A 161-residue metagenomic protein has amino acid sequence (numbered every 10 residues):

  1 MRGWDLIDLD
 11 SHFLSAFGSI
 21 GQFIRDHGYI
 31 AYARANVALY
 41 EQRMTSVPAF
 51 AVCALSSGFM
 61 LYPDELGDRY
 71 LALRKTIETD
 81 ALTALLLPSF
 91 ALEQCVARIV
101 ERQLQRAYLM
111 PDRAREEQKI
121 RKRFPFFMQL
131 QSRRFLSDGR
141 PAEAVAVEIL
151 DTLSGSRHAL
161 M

Functional and structural regions predicted by a protein language model:
R2-E41: Conserved substrate/cofactor phosphate-moiety recognition/catalytic segment in nucleotide-dependent phosphotransferases
L6, A51, T83-A84: Hydrophobic beta-strand scaffold residues
G21-Q22, L66-Y70, R98-R102, E148-L150: Short, glycine/charged-enriched secondary-structure capping and boundary segments
A31-D80: Glycine-rich phosphate-binding loop used to anchor ATP phosphates in small-molecule kinases, encompassing both
A54-L55, A84-P88, F135-S137: Conserved beta-strand segments of the P-loop GTPase G domain that flank and frequently precede/overlap
S57-M60, S89-A91, R140: Short glycine-rich anion-binding loops that position phosphate/pyrophosphate groups of nucleotides and phosphorylated
I77-P125: A glycine- and Lys/Arg-enriched "phosphate-lid" helix/loop adjacent to the NTP-binding pocket of small-molecule kinases
L82, K122-M161: NTP-dependent small-molecule kinase module
